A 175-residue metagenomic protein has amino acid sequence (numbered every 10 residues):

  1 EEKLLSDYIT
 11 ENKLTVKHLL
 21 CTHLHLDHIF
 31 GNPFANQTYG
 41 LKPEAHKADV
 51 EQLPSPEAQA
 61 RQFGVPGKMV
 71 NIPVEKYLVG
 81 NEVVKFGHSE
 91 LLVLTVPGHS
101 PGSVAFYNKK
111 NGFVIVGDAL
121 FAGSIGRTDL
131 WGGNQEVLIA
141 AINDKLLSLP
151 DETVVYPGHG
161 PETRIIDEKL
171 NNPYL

Functional and structural regions predicted by a protein language model:
E1-K85, N171-Y174: Active-site HxH/HxHxD metal-binding segment of metal-dependent hydrolases
Q59-Q62, S89-L175: Metallo-beta-lactamase
